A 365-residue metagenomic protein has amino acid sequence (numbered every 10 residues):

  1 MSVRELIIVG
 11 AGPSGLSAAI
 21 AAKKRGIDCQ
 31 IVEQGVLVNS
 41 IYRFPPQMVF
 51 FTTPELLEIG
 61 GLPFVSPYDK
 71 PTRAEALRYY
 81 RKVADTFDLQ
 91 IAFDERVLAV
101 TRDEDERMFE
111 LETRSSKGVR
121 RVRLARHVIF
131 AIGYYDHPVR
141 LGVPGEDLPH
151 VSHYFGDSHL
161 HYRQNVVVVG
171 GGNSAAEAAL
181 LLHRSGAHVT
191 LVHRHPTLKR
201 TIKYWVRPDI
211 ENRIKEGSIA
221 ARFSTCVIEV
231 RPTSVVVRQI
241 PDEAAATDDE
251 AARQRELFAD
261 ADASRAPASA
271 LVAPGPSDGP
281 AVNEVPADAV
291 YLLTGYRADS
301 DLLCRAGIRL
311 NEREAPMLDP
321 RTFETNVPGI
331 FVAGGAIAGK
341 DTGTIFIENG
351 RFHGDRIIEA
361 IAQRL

Functional and structural regions predicted by a protein language model:
S2-V3, I8-Q34, Y154-T201, T322-L365: Rossmann-like dinucleotide/flavin-binding elements
V3-R4, L124-R126, R163, P232 (+2 more regions): Active-site acidic short loop of glycosyltransferases
R4, A11-L89, A176-W205, N311-E312: Beta1-alpha1 glycine-rich phosphate/pyrophosphate-binding loop at the start of Rossmann-like nucleotide-binding domains
I7-V9, V122-Y135, V167-V169, P286-G295: Short hydrophobic core segments
G15, V38, A99, Y135-H137 (+2 more regions): Glycine-rich nucleotide phosphate-binding loop and flanking beta-alpha elements of Rossmann-like dinucleotide-binding
A18, I41, R102, V139-L141 (+5 more regions): Short glycine-/acidic-enriched loop or helix-start segments at secondary-structure transitions that form or flank
D88-E95, A99-T101, D105-G118, V122-A125 (+1 more regions): A Rossmann-like FAD-binding core segment of flavoenzymes
E146-L160, A263, P267-V272, D278 (+1 more regions): FAD-site-proximal beta/loop scaffold in flavoenzymes
